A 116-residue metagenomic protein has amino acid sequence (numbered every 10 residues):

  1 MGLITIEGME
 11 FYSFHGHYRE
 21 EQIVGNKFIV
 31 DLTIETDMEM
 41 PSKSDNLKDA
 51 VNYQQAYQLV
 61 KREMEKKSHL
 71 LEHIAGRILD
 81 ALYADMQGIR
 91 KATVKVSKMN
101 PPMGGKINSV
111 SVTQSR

Functional and structural regions predicted by a protein language model:
M1-R116: N-terminal, polar/charged subdomain of small-to-medium soluble alpha/beta proteins
